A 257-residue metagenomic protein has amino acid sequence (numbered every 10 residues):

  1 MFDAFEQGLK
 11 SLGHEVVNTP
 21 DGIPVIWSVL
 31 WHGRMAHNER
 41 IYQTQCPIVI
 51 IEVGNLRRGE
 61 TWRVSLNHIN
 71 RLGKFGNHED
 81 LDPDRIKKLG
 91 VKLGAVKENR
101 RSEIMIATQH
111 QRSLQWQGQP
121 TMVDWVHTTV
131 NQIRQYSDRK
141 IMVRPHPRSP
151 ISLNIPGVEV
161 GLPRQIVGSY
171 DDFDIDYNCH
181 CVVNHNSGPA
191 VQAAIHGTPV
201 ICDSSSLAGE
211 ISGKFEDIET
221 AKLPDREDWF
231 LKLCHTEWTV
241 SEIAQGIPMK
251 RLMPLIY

Functional and structural regions predicted by a protein language model:
M1-E15, V130, P145-I155: Short, charged N-terminal beta->alpha structural module
M1-I23, S113, L255-Y257: N-terminal pre-catalytic "stem/leader" segment of glycosyltransferase-like enzymes
V17-Q43, P47-I51, C179-H185: Short, well-ordered secondary-structure micro-motifs within conserved domains or adaptor modules
V29-H32, G54-R57, Q109-S113, P147-P150 (+2 more regions): Short, solvent-exposed loop/turn segments at secondary-structure junctions
N38, R57-L66: Phosphate/adenylate-binding glycine loop and adjacent helical scaffold
W62-R101, Q117, E210-Y257: Leloir-type glycosyltransferase catalytic cores
N99-N154: Conserved catalytic-core segment of nucleotide-activated headgroup transferases in glycan assembly
R134-M142, P147-H196: Donor nucleotide-activated moiety binding/catalytic core segment of transferases that use nucleotide-activated donors
